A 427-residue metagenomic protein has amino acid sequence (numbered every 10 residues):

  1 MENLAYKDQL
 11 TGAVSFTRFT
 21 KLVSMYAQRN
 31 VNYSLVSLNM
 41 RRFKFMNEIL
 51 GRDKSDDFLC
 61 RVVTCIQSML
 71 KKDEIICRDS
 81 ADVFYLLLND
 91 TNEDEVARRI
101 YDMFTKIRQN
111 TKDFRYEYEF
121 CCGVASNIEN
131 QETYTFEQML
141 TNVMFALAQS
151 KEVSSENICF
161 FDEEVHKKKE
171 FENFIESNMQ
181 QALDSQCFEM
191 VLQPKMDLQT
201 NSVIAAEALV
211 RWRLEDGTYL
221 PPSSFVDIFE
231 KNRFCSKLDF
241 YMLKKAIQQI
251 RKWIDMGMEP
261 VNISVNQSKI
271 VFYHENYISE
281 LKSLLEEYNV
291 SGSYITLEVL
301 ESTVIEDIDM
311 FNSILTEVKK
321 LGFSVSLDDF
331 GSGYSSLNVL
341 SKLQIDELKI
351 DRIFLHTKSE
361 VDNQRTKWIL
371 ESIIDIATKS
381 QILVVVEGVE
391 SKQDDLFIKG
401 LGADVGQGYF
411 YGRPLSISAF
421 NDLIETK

Functional and structural regions predicted by a protein language model:
M1-A5, F145-E189, Q199, F229-C235 (+3 more regions): C-di-GMP signaling machinery
E2-S34, R41-Q67, C77-A81, Y85 (+7 more regions): Conserved long alpha-helical elements within nucleotide-processing catalytic cores of c-di-GMP signaling and class III
R18, L22, K167, F171-I228 (+4 more regions): Active-site core of bacterial EAL-family cyclic-dinucleotide phosphodiesterase domains
S34, R78-L87, K112-A148, E156-F161 (+2 more regions): A short glycine-enriched loop-to-beta-strand structural element that forms part of the catalytic core of nucleotide
R61-I128, S279, V361, I374-D375: GGDEF/GGEEF active-site signature
L87-V96, K112-M139, E164-K168, K195-T200 (+3 more regions): Catalytic strand-loop-helix junctions within cyclic-nucleotide turnover domains
L198-E207, F234-F311, G388: Catalytic core of bacterial c-di-GMP phosphodiesterases, primarily the EAL and HD-GYP domains, capturing alpha-helical
E215, S268-E275, Y294-I308, L321-K427: EAL-family c-di-GMP phosphodiesterase catalytic domain
